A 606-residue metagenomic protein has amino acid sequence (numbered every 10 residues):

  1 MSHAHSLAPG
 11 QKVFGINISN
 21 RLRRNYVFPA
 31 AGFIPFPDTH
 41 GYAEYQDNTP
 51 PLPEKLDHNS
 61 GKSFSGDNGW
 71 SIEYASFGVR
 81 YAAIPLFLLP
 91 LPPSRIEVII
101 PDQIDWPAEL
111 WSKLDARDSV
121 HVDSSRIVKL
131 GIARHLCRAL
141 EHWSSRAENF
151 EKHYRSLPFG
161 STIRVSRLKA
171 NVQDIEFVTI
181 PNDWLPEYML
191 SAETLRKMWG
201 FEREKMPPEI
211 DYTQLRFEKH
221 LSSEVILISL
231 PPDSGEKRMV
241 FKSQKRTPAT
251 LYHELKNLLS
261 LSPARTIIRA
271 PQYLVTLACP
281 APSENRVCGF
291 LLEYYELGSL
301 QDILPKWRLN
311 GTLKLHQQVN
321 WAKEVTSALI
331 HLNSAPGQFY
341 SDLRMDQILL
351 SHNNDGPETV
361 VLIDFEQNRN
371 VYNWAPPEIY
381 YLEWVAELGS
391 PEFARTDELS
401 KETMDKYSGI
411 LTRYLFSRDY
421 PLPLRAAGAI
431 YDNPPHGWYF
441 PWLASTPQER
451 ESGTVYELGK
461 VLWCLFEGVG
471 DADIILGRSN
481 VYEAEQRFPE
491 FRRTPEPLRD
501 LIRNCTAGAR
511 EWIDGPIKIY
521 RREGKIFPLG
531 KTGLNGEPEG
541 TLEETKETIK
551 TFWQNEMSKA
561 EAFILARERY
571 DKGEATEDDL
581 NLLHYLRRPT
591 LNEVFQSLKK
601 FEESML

Functional and structural regions predicted by a protein language model:
S2-Y188, L388-L606: Helical subdomain adjoining the active site within ATP-dependent kinase catalytic cores
P186-Y273: ATP-binding glycine-rich loop module of kinase domains
P232-E236, A278-R286, H352-T359: Short, solvent-exposed loop/turn segments that connect beta-strands within catalytic domains and beta-strand-rich
P248-A249, I268-Q317: Conserved structural core of kinase catalytic domains
W321-A322: Activation segment signature within eukaryotic-like protein kinase domains
L332-N353, P357, L362-D364: Catalytic-loop of the protein kinase fold
